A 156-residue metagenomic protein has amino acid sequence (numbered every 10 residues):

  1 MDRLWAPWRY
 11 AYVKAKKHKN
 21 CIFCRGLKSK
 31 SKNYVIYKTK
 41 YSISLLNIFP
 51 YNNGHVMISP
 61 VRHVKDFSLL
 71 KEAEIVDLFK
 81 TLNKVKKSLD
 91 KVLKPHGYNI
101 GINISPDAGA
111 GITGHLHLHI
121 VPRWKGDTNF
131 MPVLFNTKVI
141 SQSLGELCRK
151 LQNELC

Functional and structural regions predicted by a protein language model:
M1-N53, I58-S59: Active-site microenvironments that recognize anionic phosphate/pyrophosphate groups
L4-K16, P122-C156: C-terminal helix-cap and adjacent tail motif
N47-Y51, I112, P122-R123: Short glycine/proline-enriched loop/turn "hinge" motifs that connect secondary-structure elements and lie
V56-L78, L134-I140: Short histidine-centered catalytic/ligand-binding loop motif
P60, G114-I120: Catalytic metal-binding acidic patch
E72-P95, G145-Q152: Long, well-ordered alpha-helical scaffolding segments within enzyme catalytic domains, especially pronounced
L93-P106: A short glycine-rich, hydrophobically flanked beta-strand micro-motif that places a catalytic Asp/Glu for divalent metal
S105-T113: Acidic pyrophosphate-coordinating catalytic loop
